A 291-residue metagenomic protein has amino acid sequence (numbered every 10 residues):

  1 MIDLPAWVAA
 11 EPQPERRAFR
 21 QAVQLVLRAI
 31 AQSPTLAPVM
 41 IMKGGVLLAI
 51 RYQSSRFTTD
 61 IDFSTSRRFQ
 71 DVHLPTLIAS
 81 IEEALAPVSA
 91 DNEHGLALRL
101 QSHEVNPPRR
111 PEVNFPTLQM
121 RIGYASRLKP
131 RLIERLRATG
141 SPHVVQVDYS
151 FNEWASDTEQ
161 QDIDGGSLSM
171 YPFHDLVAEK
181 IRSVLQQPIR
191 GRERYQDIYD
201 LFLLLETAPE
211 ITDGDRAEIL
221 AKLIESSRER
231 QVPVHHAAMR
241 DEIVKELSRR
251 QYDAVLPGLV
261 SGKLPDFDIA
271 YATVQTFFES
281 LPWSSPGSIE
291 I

Functional and structural regions predicted by a protein language model:
M1-M40, A49-I61, T65-I291: Structured mid-to-C-terminal alpha-helical surface segments
G45: Active-site glycine-centered loops adjacent to acidic/histidine catalytic or metal-binding residues that shape
